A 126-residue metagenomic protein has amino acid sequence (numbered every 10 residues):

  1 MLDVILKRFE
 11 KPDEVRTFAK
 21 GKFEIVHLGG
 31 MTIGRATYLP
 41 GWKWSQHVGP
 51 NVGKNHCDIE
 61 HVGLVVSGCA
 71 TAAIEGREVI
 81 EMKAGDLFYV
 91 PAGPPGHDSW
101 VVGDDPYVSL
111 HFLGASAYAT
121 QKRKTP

Functional and structural regions predicted by a protein language model:
M1-T37, S45, K124-P126: A short, N-terminal "cap"/entry segment at the start of jelly-roll beta-barrel domains of the cupin/DSBH fold
L2-K11, R16, G96, W100-P126: Double-stranded beta-helix
G29, E78, P94-P95, D105: A generic "binding-loop/recognition-motif" signal
M31, L39-S45, S67-T71, A115: Short, charged/polar surface micro-motifs in flexible loops or helix N-caps
M31, P50-G76: Glycine- and acidic-residue-biased ligand/ion/polar-headgroup-sensing regions
R35-C57, A92-G93: Conserved short histidine dyad/triad with adjacent acidic residue
E75-P94: Short acidic-glycine-tyrosine-enriched beta hairpin
